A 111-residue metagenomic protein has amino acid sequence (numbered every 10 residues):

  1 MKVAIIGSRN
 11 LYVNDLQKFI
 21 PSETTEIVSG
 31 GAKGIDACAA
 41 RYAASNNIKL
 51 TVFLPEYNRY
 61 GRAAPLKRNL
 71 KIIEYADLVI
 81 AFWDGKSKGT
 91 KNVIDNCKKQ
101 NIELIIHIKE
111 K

Functional and structural regions predicted by a protein language model:
K2, G7-E26, G30-K111: Acidic/glycine-enriched connector segments
